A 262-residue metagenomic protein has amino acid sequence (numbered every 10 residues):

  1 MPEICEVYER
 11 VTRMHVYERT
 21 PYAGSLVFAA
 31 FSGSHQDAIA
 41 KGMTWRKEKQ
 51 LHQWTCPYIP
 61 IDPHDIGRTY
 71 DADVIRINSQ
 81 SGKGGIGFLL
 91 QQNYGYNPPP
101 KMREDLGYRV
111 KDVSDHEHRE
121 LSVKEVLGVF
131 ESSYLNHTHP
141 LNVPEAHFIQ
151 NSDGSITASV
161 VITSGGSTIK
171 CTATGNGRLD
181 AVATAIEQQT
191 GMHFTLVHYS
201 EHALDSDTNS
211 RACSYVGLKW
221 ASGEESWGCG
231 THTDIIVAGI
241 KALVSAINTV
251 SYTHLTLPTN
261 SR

Functional and structural regions predicted by a protein language model:
M1-T172, T208-C213: A mid-to-C-terminal "edge-of-domain" accessory segment
G82, I86, R178, I236-G239: Helical mechanochemical/support elements of P-loop NTPase systems and associated helical scaffolds
E131-Y134, A183, E187-T190, N248: Signal for well-folded cores of large energy- and translation-related assemblies
I149-G154, G166, A173-W227, T233-D234: A conserved regulatory-domain signal marking ACT and ACT-like small-molecule sensing domains and adjacent regulatory
E225-W227, T231-Y252: Mixed-charge, glycine-accented linear interaction segment located at domain edges/termini
T253-T259: Conserved small/polar residues in nucleotide/adenosyl-binding loops
